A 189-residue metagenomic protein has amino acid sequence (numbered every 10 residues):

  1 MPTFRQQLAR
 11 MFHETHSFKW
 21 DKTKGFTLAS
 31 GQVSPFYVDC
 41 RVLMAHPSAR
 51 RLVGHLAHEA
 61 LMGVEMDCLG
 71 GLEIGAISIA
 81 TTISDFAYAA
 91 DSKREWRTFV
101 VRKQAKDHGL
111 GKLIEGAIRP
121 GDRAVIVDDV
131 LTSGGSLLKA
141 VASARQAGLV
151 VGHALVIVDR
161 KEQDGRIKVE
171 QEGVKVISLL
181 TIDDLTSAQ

Functional and structural regions predicted by a protein language model:
M1-E65: Active-site-facing substrate-recognition patch
P2-E14, A142-Q189: PRPP-dependent phosphoribosyltransferase catalytic core
M62-D67, R119-G121: Short helix-loop-beta connector
G63-V64, I79-W96, I167-I182: Short acidic, glycine/proline-enriched helix-loop-strand junctions
M66-G75, L155-V156: Short glycine-rich phosphate-binding loop at a beta-alpha junction
G71, I126-V127: Generic enzyme active-site microenvironment
I79-V125, G135-L138: Short, glycine/charge-rich flexible loops or terminal/linker lids adjacent to PRPP-binding catalytic cores
